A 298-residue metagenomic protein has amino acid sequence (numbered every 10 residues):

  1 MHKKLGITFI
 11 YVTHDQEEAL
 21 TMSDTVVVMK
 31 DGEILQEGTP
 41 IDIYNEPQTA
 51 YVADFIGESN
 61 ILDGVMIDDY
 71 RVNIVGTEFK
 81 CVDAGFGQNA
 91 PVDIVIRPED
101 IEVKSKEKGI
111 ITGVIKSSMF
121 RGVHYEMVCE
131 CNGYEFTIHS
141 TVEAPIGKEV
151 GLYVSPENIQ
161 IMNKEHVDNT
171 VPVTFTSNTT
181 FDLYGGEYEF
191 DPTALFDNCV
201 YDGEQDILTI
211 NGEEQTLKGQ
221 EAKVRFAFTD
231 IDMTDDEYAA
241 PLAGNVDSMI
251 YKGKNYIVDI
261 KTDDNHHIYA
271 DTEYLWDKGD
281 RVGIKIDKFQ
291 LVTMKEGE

Functional and structural regions predicted by a protein language model:
M1-Y51: ABC ATPase nucleotide-binding domains
E17, I41, A50, L62 (+4 more regions): Glycine-centered loop/turn positions within well-structured domains that cap or flank conserved ligand/cofactor-binding
M29, N73, E130, D182-L183 (+1 more regions): A general beta-strand register signal
D31, D63, A243: Conserved coupling/switch loops of ABC nucleotide-binding domains, chiefly the family-specific signature
T39-R71, E165-P172, T193: ABC transporter nucleotide-binding domain
R71, G122-V128, N178-F181, G253-D259: Short aromatic-glycine-enriched beta-strand elements
N73-S118, T141-M249, Y274-E298: Glycine/charge-rich catalytic "coupling/switch" loops of P-loop NTPases
T137-I138, I268-D271: Canonical phosphoinositide-binding patch of PH/PH-like domains
